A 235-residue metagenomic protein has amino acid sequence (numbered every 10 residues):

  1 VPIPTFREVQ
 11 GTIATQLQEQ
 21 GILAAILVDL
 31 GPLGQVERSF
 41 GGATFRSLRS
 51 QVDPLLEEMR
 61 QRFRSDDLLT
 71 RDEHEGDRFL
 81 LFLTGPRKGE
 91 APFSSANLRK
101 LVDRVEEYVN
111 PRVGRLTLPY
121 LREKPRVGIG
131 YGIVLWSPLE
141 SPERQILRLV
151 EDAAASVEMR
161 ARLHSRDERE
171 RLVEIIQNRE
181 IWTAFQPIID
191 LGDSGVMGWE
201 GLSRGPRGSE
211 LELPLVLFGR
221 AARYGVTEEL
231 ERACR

Functional and structural regions predicted by a protein language model:
V1-A24, G31-E58, T70-G76, K88-R99 (+2 more regions): Conserved long alpha-helical elements within nucleotide-processing catalytic cores of c-di-GMP signaling and class III
T5-V9, F79, S194, C234: Hydrophobic scaffolding residues in well-structured cytosolic catalytic/regulatory domains that bind or process
I26-D29, R207: Conserved metal-coordinating catalytic motifs of nucleotidyl cyclase and c-di-GMP turnover enzymes
D53-Q61, S94-Y120, C234-R235: Alpha-helical scaffold within the catalytic cores of cyclic-nucleotide enzymes
D67-G89, E107-L147: A short glycine-enriched loop-to-beta-strand structural element that forms part of the catalytic core of nucleotide
R104, P119-D167, R171, R204 (+2 more regions): Cyclic nucleotide signaling catalytic output domains
L135-S137, E228-R235: Catalytic core of bacterial c-di-GMP phosphodiesterases, primarily the EAL and HD-GYP domains, capturing alpha-helical
M159-R220: Active-site core of bacterial EAL-family cyclic-dinucleotide phosphodiesterase domains
